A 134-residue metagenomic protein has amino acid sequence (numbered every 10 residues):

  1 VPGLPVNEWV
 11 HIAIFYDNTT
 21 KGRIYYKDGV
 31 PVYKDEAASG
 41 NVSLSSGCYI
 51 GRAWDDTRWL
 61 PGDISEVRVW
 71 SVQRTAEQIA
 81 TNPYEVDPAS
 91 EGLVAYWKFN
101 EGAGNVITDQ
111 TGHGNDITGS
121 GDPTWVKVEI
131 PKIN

Functional and structural regions predicted by a protein language model:
V1-G40, W54-D55, V69, R74 (+1 more regions): Extracellular glycan-interaction surfaces
N7, G29, G51, G62 (+3 more regions): Glycine-centered flexibility sites
E8, K21, P31, S46 (+3 more regions): Residues that flank catalytic or metal-binding motifs in active/ligand-binding sites
I12-I14, I50, I64-W70, Y96-W97 (+1 more regions): Short hydrophobic/aromatic patches on beta-strands that form ligand-binding or substrate-lining surfaces
I14, V32, A38, R52-A53 (+4 more regions): Intrinsic disorder/low-complexity signature
D35, L44-E66, Q73-R74, Q78-V86: Extracellular glycan-interaction patches encoded by glycine-rich segments
A80-N134: Extracytoplasmic low-complexity segments
